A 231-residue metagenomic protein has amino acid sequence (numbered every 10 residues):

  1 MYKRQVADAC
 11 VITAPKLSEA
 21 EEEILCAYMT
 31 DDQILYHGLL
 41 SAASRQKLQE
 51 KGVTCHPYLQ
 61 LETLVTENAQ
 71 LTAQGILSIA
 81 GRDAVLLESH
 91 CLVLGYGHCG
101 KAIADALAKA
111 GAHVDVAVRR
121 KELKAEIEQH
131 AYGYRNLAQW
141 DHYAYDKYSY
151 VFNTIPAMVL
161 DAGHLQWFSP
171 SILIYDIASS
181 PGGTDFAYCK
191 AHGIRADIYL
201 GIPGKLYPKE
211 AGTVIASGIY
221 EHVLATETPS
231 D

Functional and structural regions predicted by a protein language model:
M1-Q5: Conserved small/polar residues in nucleotide/adenosyl-binding loops
C10-E88, I202-K205, G218: Glycine/serine-rich phosphate-binding loop and adjoining beta1-alpha1 elements at the start of nucleotide-handling
P15-D32, I127-G204: Rossmann-like adenosine-cofactor binding region
L39-Y58, I177-L224: Rossmann-fold NAD(P)-binding glycine/threonine-rich loop
C55, C91, V114-D115, Y134 (+1 more regions): Hydrophobic anchor at the start of a short beta-strand that flanks the dinucleotide cofactor-binding loop
L87-A108: Glycine-rich adenosine-cofactor-binding loop
C99, E122-L123, S180: Conserved Rossmann-like nucleotide-cofactor binding loop
A110-H130: NAD(P)-binding Rossmann-fold cofactor-contacting core
